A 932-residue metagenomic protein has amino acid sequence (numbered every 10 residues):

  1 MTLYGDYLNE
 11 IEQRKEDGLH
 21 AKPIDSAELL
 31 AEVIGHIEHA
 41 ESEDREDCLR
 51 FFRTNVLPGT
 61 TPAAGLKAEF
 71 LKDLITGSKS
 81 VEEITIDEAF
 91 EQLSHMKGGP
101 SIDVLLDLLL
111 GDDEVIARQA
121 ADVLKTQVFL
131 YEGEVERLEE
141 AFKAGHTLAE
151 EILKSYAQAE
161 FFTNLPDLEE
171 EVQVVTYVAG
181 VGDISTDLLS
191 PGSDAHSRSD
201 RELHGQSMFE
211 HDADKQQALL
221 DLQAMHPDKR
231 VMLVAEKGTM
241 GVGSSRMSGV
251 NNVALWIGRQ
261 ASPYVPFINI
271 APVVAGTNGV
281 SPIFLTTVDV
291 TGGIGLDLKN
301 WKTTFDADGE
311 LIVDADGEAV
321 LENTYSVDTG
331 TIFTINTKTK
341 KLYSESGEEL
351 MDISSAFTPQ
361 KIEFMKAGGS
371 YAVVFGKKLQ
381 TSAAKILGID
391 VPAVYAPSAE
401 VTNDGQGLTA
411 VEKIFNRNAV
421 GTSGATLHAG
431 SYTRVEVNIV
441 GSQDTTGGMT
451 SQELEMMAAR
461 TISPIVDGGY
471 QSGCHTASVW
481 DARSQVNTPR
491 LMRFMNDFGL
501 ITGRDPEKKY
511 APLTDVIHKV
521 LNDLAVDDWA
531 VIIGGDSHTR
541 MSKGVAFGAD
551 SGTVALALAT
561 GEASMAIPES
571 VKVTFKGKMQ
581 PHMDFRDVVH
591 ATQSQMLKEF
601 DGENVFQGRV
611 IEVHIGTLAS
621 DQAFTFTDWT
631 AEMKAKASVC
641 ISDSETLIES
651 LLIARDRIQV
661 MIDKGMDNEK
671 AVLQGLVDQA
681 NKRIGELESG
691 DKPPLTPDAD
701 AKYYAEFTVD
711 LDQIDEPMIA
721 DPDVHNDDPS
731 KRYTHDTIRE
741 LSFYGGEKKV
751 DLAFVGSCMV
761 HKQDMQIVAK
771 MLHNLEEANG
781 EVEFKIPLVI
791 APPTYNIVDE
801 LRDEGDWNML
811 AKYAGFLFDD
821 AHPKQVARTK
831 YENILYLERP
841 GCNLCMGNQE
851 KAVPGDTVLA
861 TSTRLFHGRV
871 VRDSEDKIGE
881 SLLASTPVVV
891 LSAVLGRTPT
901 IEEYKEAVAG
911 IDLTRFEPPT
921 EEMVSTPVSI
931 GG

Functional and structural regions predicted by a protein language model:
L3-H39, K361-V374: Amphipathic alpha-helical packing elements
Y4-Y7, L30, R45, A68 (+7 more regions): Short amphipathic alpha-helical segments that mediate assembly, nucleic-acid/protein binding, or membrane association
E10, E32, H36, F51 (+3 more regions): Charge-rich, solvent-exposed alpha-helical interaction surfaces
L19-P23, E46-T61, T76, E83-G98 (+3 more regions): Structural detector for internal amphipathic alpha-helices that build alpha-solenoid repeat scaffolds
A27-I34, P58-G77, G98-L110, F129-A141: Amphipathic alpha-helical scaffolding segments comprising HEAT/armadillo-like alpha-solenoid repeats
E38-E43, T76-I84, L109-V115, A141-G145: Short coil turns that connect the paired helices of HEAT/ARM alpha-solenoid repeats
H95, S101, D107-L110, V115-G932: Fe-S-dependent hydro-lyases/dehydratases of central metabolism
